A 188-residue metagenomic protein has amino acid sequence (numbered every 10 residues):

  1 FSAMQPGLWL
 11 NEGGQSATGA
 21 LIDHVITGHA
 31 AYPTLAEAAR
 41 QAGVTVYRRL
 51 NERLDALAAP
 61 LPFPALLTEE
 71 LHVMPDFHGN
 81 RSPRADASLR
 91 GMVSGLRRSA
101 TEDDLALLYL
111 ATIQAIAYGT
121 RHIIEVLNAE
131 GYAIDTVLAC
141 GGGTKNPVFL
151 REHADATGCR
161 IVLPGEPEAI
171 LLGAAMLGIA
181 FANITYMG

Functional and structural regions predicted by a protein language model:
F1-C140, K145-G188: Active-site core segments that coordinate phosphate-bearing ligands/cofactors across diverse enzyme families
